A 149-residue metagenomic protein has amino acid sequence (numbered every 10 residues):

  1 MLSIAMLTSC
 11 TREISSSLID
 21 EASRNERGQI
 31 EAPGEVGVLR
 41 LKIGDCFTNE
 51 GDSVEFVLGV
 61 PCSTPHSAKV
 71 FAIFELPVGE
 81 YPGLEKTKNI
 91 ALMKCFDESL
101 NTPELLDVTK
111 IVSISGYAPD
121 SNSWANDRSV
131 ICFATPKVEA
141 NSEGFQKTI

Functional and structural regions predicted by a protein language model:
M1-L2: Sec-dependent N-terminal signal peptides
M6-S9: C-terminal motif of bacterial Sec signal peptides marking the signal peptidase cleavage site
T11-I149: Primary mode marks residue(s) on the alpha4-beta5-alpha5 output face of response regulator receiver
